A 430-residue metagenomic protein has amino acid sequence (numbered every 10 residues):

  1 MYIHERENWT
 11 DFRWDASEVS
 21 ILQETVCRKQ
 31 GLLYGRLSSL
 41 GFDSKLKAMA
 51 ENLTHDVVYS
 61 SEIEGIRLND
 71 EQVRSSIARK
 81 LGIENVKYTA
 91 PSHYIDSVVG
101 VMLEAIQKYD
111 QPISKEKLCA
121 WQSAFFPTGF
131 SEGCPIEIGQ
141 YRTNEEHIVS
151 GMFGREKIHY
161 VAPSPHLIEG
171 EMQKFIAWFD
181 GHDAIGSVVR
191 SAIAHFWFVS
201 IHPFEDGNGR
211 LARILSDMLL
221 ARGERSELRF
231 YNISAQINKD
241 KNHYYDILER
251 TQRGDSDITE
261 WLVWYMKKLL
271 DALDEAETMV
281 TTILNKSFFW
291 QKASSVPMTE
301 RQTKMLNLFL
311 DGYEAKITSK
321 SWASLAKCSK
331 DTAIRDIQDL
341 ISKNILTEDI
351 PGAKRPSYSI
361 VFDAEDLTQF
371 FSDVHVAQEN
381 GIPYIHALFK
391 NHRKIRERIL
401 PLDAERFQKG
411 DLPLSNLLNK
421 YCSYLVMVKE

Functional and structural regions predicted by a protein language model:
M1-Y384, K390, E430: FIC/Doc superfamily catalytic core
D373-H375, K409, L425-M427: Detector for intrinsically disordered, low-structure N-terminal pre-sequences
P383, H392, G410-P413: Intrinsically disordered, low-complexity coil/linker segments enriched for acidic/polar and small residues
N391-Q408: Acidic, low-complexity, intrinsically disordered interaction modules
L414-M427: Short, charge-rich amphipathic interface segments used for partner binding and complex assembly
